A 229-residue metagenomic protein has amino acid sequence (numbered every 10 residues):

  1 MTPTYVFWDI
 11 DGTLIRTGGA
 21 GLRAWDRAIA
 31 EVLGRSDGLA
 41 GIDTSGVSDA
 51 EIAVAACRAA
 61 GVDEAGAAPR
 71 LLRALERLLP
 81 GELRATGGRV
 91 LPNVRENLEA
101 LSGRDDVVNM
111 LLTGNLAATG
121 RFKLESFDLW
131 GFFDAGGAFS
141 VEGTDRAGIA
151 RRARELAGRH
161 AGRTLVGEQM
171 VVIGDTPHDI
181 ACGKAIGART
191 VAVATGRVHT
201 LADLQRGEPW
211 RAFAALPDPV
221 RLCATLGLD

Functional and structural regions predicted by a protein language model:
M1-W8, Q169, C223-T225, D229: Non-catalytic pre-domain segments flanking phosphatase-related domains
T2-W8, L14-E96: N-terminal helical cap/lid subdomain that shapes the substrate entry/recognition surface in HAD-like hydrolases
T13, V94-F127, G136-T144: Substrate-recognition element of Asp-dependent hydrolases with the DxDx(T/V) motif
A40-T44, A68-P69, W130-T144: A short, structured active-site edge motif that brings together acidic residues
L98-S102, R154, I180-K184: Surface-exposed amphipathic alpha-helices with a cationic face
A138, W210-P217: Short acidic-hydrophobic, aromatic-tinged amphipathic segments that line or gate anion-handling sites
A147-I180: Conserved Lys-Pro-Asp/Glu-containing loop-to-beta segment of HAD-superfamily phosphomonoesterases, centered on
V172-F213: Acidic, Mg2+-coordinating phosphoryl-transfer loop and its flanking beta/alpha structural elements, shared across
